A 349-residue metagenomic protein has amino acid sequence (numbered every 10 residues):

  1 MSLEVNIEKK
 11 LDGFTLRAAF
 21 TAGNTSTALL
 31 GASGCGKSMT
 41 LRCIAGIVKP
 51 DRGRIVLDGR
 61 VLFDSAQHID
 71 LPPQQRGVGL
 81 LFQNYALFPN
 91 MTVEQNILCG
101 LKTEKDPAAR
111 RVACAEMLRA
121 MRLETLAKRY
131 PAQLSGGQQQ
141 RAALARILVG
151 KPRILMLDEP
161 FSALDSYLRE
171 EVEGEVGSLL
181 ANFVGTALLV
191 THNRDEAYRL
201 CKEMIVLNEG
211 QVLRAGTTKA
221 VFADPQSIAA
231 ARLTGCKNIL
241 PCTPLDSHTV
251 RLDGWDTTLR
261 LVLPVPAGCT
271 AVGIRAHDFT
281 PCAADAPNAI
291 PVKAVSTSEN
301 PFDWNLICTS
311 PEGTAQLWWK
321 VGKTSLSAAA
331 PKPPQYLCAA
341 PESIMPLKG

Functional and structural regions predicted by a protein language model:
V5-S26, L30-A32, S38-M39, G46-K49 (+3 more regions): Non-catalytic connector elements of ABC transporters
A28, D70-P72, R76-A86, L188: ABC nucleotide-binding domain signature
S38-L41, R141-A142: ABC ATPase nucleotide-binding domain helices that frame the ATP-binding cleft
R42-C43, E203: The short alpha-helix immediately C-terminal to the Walker A/P-loop
V48-K49, V56, K102, A181: A position-specific signal in ABC ATPase nucleotide-binding domains
R54-R76: ABC ATPase NBD Q-loop/coupling interface
G77-G79, N90-A229: ABC ATPase nucleotide-binding domains
A223-D246, G273: C-terminal boundary and immediately downstream tail of ABC-type ATPase nucleotide-binding domains
